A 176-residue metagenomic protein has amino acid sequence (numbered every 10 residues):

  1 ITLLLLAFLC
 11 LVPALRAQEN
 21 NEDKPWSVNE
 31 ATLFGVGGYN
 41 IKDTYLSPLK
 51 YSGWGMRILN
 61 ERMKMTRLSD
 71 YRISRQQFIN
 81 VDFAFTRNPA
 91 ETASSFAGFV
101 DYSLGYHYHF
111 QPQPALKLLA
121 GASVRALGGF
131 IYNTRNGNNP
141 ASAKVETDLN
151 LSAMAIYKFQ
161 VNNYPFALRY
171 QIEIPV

Functional and structural regions predicted by a protein language model:
I1-S27: Cleavable N-terminal export/targeting peptides
A17-F78, T86: Short glycine/proline- and aromatic-enriched beta-strand/turn motifs that initiate or cap beta-hairpins
K24-T32, S69-Q77, P114-A122, N162-I172: Outer-envelope beta-barrel architecture signal
V36-K42, V81-R87, V124-Y132, Y157-F159 (+1 more regions): Transmembrane beta-strands of outer-membrane beta-barrel pores
K42-K50, T86-S94, N136-S142: Extracellular loop and loop/strand-boundary signature of outer-membrane beta-barrel proteins
K50-I58, S94-Y102, L116, A141-L151: Residues that define the transmembrane beta-barrel architecture of outer-membrane proteins
I58-T66, V100-Y108, A122, L151-Y157 (+1 more regions): Residues on the lipid-exposed face of transmembrane beta-strands in outer-membrane beta-barrel proteins
N138-V176: Outer-membrane beta-barrel transmembrane domain signature
